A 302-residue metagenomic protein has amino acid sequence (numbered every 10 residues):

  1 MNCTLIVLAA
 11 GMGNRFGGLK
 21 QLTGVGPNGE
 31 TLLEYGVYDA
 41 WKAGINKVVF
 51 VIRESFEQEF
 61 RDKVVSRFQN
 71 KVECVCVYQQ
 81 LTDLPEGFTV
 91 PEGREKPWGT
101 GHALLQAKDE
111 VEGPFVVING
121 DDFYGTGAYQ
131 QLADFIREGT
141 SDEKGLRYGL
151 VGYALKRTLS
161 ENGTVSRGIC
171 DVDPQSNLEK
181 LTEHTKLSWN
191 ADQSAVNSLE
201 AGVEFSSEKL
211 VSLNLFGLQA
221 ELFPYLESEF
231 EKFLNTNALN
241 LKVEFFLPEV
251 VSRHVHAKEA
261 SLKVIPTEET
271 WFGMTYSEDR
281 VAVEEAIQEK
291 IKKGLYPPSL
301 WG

Functional and structural regions predicted by a protein language model:
M1-V7, E30-V117, Y124-G125, Y129 (+1 more regions): Conserved N-terminal catalytic core of the sugar/cofactor nucleotidyltransferase
N2-P27, W41: Glycine-rich N-terminal loop/short-helix segment of MobA-like nucleotidyltransferase
A9, G26, I52, N119 (+1 more regions): Short beta-strand/turn micro-motifs composed of small residues that flank or help shape donor/cofactor-binding pockets
F60-V64, L132, L226, V283: Hydrophobic packing residues within well-ordered alpha-helices of enzyme cores
L81-E86, K156-T158, L187-W189, T270-F272: A short acidic, often aromatic-flanked loop/helix-cap motif at beta-alpha or helix-coil junctions that lines enzyme
E86-P97, G163-G168, E278-A282: Short, surface-exposed amphipathic charged segments that create phosphate/polyanion-binding patches used for binding
T126-F216: Conserved core of the sugar-phosphate nucleotidyltransferase
V172-P174, L181-G302: Conserved alpha/beta core of the MobA/IspD/sugar-nucleotide pyrophosphorylase nucleotidyltransferase superfamily
